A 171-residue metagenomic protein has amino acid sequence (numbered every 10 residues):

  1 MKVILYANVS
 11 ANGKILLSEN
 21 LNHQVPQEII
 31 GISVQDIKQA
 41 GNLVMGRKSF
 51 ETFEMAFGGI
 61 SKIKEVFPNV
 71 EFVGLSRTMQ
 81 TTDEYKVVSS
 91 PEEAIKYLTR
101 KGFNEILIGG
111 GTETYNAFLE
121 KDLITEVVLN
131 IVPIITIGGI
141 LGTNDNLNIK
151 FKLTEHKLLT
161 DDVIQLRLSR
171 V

Functional and structural regions predicted by a protein language model:
M1-V171: Enzymes that bind and transform nitrogen-containing heteroaromatic metabolites
